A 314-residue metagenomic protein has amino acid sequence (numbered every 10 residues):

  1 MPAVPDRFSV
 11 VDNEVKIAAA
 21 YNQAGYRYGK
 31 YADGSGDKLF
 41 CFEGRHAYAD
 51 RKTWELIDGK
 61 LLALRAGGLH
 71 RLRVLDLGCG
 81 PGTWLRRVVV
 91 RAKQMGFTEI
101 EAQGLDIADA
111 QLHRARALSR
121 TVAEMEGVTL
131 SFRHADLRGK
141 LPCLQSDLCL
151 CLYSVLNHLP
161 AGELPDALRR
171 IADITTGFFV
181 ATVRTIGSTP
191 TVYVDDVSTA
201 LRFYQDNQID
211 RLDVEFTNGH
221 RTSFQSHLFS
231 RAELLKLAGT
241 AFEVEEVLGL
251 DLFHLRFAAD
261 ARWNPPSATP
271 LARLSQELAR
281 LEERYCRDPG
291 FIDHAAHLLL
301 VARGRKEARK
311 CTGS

Functional and structural regions predicted by a protein language model:
P2-H70, T83, R87: Conserved class I S-adenosyl-L-methionine
G78-G82: Class I SAM-dependent methyltransferase "Motif I" SAM/SAH-binding loop
T83-R138: Class I SAM-dependent methyltransferase SAM/SAH-binding core
D147-G162: A short SAM/SAH-binding and catalytic strip from SAM-dependent methyltransferases
P165-G177: A short glycine-rich, Lys/Arg-flanked "PGG" loop and its adjoining helix->strand segment in the class I
V180-Q208: Conserved class I S-adenosyl-L-methionine
N218-E233: Acceptor-substrate binding/catalytic loop of class I
G249-K310: A C-terminal cap/extension of S-adenosyl-L-methionine-dependent methyltransferases that defines the acceptor-substrate
